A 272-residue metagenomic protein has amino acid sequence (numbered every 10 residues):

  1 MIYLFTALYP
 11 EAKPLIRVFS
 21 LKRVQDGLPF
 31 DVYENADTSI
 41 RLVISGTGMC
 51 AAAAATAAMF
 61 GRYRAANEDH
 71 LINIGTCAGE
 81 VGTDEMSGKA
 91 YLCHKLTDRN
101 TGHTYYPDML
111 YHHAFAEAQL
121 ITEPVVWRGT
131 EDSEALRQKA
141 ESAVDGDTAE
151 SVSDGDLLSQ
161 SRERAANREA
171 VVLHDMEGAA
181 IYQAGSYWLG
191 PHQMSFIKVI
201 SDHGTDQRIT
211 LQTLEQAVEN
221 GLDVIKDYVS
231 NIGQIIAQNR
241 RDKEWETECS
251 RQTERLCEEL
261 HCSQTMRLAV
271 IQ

Functional and structural regions predicted by a protein language model:
M1-Y3: Extreme N-terminal starter segment of soluble prokaryotic enzymes
A7-E11, P124: Short polar catalytic/cofactor-binding loops
E11-L15, A51: Short N-terminal binding/cap micro-motifs at the start of the first secondary-structure element
P14-K22: Short, aromatic/basic amphipathic alpha-helical patches
D26-D147, D154-I271: Glycine-rich phosphate- or other oxyanion-binding loops that anchor nucleotides, phosphorylated ligands
